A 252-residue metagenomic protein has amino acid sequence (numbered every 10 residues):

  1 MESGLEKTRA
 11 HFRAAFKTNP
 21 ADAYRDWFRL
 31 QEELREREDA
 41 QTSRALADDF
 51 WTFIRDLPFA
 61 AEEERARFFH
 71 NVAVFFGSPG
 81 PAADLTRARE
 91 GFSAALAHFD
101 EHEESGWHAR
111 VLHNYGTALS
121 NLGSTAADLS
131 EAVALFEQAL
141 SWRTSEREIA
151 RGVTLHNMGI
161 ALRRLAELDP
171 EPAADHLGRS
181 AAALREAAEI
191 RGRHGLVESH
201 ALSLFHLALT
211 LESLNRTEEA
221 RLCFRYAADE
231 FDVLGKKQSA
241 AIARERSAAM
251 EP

Functional and structural regions predicted by a protein language model:
M1-S78, A82-L85, L96: Flexible inter-repeat linkers and adjacent short helices within tandem amphipathic alpha-helical repeat scaffolds
Y24-E36, E63-P81, G106-N121, I149-R164 (+2 more regions): Conserved alpha-helical positions within TPR/SEL1-like repeat arrays
E38, G80-A83, G123, A127 (+2 more regions): Residue-level detector of the short coil/turn that links helix A to helix B within each tetratricopeptide repeat
S43-L46, A88, A132, A173 (+3 more regions): Single-residue signature of alpha-solenoid repeat helices
D48-W51, S93, D100, S130 (+6 more regions): Alpha-solenoid helical repeat scaffolds
I54-L57, F76, F99, W142-R143 (+2 more regions): Eukaryotic all-alpha helical interaction scaffolds
F231-P252: Terminal, low-structured helical/coil segments at or just beyond the last alpha-helical repeat
